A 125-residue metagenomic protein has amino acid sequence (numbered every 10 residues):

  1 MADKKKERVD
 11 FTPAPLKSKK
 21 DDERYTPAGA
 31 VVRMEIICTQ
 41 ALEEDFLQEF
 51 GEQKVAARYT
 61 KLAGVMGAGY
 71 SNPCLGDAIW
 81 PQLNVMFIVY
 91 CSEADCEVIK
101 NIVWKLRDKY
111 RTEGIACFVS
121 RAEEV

Functional and structural regions predicted by a protein language model:
M1-V125: Positively charged, small/polar-rich N-terminal and surface patches that mediate targeting and assembly and bind
